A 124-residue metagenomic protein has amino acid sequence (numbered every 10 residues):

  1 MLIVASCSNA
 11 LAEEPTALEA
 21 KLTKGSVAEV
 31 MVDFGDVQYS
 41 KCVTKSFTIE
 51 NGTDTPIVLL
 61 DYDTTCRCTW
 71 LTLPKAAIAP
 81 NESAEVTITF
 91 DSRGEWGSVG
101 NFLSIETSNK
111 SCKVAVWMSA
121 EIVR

Functional and structural regions predicted by a protein language model:
M1-S6: Bacterial N-terminal signal peptides
A10-G52, I122-R124: Beta-sheet-dominated interaction scaffolds and their linkers
V32, K45, E82-I88: Short strand-edge motifs at loop-to-beta-strand transitions and within beta-strands of extracellular beta-rich domains
Y39-S46, R93-F102: Short, solvent-exposed loop/turn segments enriched in Ser/Thr/Gly
K45-N51, I88, N101-E106, M118: Buried hydrophobic-core signal for structured, non-transmembrane domains
G52-T55, G94, N109: Short, acidic/polar linear motifs in exposed loop/turn regions
D54-E82: Surface-exposed binding patches on compact interaction domains or structured appendages
W96-R124: Terminal connector regions
